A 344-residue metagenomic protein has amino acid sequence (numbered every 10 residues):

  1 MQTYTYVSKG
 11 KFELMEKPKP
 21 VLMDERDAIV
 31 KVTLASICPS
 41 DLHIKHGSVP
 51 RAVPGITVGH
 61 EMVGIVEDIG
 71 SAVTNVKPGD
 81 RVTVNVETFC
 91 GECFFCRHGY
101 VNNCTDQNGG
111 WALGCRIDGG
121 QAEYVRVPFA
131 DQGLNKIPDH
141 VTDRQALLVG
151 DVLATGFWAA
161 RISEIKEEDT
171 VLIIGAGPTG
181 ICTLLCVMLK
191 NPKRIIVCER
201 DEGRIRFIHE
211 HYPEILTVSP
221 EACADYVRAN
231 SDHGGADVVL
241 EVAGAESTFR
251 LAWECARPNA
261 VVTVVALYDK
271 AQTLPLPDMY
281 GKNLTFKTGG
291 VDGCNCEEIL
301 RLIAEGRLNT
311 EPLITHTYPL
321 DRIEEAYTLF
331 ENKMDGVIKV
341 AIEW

Functional and structural regions predicted by a protein language model:
M1, Y226, R250-E254, G293-W344: C-terminal hydrophobic helical "lid"/dimerization subdomain of Rossmann-like NAD(P)H-dependent oxidoreductases
P20-A35, S48-R97, P138-V141: Glycine-rich beta-strand-centered segment in the early N-terminal region that forms part of a ligand/cofactor-binding
L34, N85, L240-V242, W344: Short, well-ordered coil/turn residues at beta-beta hairpins and beta-strand->alpha-helix junctions within
G79, E168, E214, G235-A236 (+1 more regions): Local beta-strand N-terminus motif with an aromatic residue
E92-I174: NAD(P)H dinucleotide-binding glycine-rich loop of Rossmann-like/cofactor-binding domains, especially the beta1-alpha1
K136-E221, D225: Mid-domain Rossmann-like dinucleotide-binding core that forms the NAD(H)/NADP(H) cofactor-binding site
S163, M188, I205-T285: Glycine-rich cofactor phosphate-binding loops and adjacent beta1-alpha1 units of small-molecule cofactor enzyme domains
E199, A266, G290: Conserved acidic E/D residue at the C-terminus of a beta-strand in Rossmann-like folds
